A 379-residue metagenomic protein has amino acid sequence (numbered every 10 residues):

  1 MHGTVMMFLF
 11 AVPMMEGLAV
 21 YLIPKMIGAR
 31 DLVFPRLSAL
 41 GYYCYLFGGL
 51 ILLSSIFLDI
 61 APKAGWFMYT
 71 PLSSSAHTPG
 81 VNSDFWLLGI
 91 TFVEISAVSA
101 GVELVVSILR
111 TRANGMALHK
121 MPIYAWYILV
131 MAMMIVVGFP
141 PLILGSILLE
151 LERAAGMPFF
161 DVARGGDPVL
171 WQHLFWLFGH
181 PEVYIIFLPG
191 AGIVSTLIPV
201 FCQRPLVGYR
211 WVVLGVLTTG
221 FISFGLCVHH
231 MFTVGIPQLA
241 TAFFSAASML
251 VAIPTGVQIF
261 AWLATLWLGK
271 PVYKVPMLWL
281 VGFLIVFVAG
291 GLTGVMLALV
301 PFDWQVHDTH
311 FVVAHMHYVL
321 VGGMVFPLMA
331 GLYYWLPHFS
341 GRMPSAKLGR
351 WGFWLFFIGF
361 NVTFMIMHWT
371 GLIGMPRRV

Functional and structural regions predicted by a protein language model:
M1-V379: Membrane-embedded and interfacial regions of multi-pass energy-transducing membrane proteins
